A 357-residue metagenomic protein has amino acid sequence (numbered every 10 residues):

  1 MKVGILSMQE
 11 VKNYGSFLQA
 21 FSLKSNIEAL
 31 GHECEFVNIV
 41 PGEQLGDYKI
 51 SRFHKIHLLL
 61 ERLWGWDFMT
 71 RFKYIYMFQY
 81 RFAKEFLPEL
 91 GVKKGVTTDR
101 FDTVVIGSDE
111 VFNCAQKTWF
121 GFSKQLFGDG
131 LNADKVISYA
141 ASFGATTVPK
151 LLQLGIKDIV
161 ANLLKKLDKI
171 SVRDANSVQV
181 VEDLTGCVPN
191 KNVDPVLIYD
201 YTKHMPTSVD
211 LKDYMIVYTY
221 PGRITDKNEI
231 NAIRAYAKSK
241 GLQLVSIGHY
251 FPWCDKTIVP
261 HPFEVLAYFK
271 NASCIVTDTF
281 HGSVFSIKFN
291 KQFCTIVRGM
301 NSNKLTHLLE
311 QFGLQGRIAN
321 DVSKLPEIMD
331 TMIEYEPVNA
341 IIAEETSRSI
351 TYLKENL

Functional and structural regions predicted by a protein language model:
M1-L357: Active-site anion-handling motifs in enzyme catalytic cores
